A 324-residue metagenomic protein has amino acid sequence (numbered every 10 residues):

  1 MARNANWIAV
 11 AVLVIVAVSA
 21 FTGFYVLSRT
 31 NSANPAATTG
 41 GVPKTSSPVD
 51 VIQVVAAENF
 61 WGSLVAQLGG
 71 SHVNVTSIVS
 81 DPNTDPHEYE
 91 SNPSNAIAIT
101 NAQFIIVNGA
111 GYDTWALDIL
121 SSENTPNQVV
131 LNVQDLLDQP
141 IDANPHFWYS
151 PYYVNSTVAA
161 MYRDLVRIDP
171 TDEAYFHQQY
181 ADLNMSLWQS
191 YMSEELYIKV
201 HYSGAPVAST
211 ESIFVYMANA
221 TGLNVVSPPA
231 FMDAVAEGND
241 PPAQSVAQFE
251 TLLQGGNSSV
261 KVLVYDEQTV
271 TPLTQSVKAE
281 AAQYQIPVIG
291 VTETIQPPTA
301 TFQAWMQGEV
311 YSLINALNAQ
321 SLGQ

Functional and structural regions predicted by a protein language model:
M1-A5: Short, Lys/Arg-rich N-terminal segment immediately upstream of the first membrane anchor
N6-Q324: Extracytoplasmic metal-acquisition and chelation regions
